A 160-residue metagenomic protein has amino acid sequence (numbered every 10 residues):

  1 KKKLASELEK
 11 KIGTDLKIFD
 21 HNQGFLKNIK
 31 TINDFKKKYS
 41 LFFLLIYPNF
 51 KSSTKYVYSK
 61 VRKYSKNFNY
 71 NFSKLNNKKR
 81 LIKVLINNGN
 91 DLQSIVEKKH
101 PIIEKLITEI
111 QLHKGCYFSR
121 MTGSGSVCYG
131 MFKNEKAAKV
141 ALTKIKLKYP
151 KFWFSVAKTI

Functional and structural regions predicted by a protein language model:
K1-T31: Gly/Ser-rich oxyanion-binding loop with an adjacent helix/lid that shapes the negatively charged ligand pocket
T14, L41, S126: Change "...and in nucleic-acid phosphodiester-cleaving endonucleases..." to "...and in nucleic-acid processing enzymes
F19-F118, K133-K146, K151, S155-I160: Conserved, helical-rich catalytic subdomain that frames metal- and/or nucleotide-binding sites in enzyme alpha/beta
C116-S126: Short glycine/threonine-rich catalytic loop with a Thr-x-Gly-x-Asp
Y129-M131: Short hydrophobic/aromatic beta-strand micro-patches that form the beta-sheet surface supporting nucleotide- or nucleic
